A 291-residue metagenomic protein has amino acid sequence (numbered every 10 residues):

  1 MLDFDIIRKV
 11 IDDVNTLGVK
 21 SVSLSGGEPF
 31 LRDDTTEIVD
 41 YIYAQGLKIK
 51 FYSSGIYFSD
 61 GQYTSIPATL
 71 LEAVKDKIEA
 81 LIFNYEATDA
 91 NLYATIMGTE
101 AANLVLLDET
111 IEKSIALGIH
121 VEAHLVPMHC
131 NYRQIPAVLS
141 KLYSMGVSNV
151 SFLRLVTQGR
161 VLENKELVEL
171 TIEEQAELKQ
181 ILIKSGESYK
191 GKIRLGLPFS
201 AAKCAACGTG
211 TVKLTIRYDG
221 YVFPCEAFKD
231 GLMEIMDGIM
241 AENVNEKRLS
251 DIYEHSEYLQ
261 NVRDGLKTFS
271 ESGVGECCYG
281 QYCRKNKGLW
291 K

Functional and structural regions predicted by a protein language model:
M1-D5, E226-A227: Canonical Radical SAM [4Fe-4S] cluster-binding loop centered on the CxxxCxxC motif and its immediate flanking residues
L2, E28-P29, Y57, V161 (+1 more regions): Gly/Ser/Thr-rich beta-alpha loop segments that engage phosphate groups in nucleotides
F4-S25, R32-R154: Radical SAM/AdoMet-radical enzyme domain recognition
V19-L24, F30, K213-G220: N-terminal pre-triad scaffold of radical SAM enzymes
T99, P127, L167-L170, A241: Pocket-edge positions in alpha/beta enzyme catalytic cores
H120, Q134-P136, V156-G231, F269-Y282: A C-terminal junction/extension of Radical SAM enzymes
L125-P127, L197-S200, R263-L266: Acidic carboxylate-rich catalytic motifs and surrounding loops in phosphoryl-/glycosyl-chemistry enzymes
A227-K291: Flexible mid-to-C-terminal extensions adjoining Fe-S/redox cofactors in radical SAM and related proteins
